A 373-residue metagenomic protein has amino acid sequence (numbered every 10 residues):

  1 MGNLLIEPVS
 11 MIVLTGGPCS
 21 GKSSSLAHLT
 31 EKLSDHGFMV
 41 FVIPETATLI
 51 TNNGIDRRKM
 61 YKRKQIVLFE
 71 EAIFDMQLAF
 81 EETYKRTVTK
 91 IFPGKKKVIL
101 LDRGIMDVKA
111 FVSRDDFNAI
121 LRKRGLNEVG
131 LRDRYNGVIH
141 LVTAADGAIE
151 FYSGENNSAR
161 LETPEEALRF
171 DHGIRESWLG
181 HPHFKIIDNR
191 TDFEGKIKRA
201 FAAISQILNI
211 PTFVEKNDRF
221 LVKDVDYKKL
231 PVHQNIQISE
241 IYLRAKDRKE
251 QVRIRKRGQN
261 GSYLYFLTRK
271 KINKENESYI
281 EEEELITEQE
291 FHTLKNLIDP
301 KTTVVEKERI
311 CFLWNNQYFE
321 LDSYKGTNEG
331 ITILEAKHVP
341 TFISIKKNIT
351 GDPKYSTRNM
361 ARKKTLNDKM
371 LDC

Functional and structural regions predicted by a protein language model:
G2-L5, E166, H172-D224: NTP-dependent small-molecule kinase module
L14: Hydrophobic anchor at the beta1->P-loop junction of P-loop NTPases
K22: Conserved lysine of the Walker
S25: Hydrophobic positions on the alpha1 helix immediately C-terminal to the Walker A/P-loop
T30-M76: Conserved substrate/cofactor phosphate-moiety recognition/catalytic segment in nucleotide-dependent phosphotransferases
E71-R132: Glycine-rich phosphate-binding loop used to anchor ATP phosphates in small-molecule kinases, encompassing both
F111, D115-E176: A glycine- and Lys/Arg-enriched "phosphate-lid" helix/loop adjacent to the NTP-binding pocket of small-molecule kinases
E194-G195, F201-C373: Phosphate-end processing signature that detects enzymes handling 5′-triphosphorylated RNA and polyphosphate
